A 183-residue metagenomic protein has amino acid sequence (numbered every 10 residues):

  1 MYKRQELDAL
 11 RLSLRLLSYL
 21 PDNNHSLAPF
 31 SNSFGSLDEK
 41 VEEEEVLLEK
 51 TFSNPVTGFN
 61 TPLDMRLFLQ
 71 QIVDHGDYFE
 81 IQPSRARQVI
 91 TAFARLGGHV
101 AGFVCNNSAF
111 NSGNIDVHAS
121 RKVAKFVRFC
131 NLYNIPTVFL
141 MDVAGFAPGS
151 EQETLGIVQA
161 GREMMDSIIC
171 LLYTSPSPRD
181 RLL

Functional and structural regions predicted by a protein language model:
M1-Q5, Y173-D180: Conserved small/polar residues in nucleotide/adenosyl-binding loops
K3-R95, A101: Amphipathic alpha-helical segments at domain termini/boundaries
D8, L12, K122, T174: Charged catalytic carboxylate motif
G35-E43, N134-M141, L172: Low-complexity, flexible helical/coil segments
T61-I169: Non-catalytic terminal/interface segments that mediate subunit docking, oligomerization, and allosteric communication
